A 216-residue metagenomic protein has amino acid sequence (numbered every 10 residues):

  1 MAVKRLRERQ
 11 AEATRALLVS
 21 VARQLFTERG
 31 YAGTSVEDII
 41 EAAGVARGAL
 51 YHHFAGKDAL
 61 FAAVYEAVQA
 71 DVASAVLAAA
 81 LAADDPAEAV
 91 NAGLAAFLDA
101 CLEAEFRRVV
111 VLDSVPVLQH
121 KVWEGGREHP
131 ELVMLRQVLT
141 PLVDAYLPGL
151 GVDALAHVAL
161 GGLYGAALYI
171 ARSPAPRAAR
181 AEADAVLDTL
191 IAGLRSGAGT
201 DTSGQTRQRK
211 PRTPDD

Functional and structural regions predicted by a protein language model:
M1-A13, Y146, R172, A198-D216: N-terminal intrinsically disordered/low-complexity leader segments
M1-R29, G33-V45, A59-A62: Basic, helix-initiating cap at the start of DNA-binding domains
G44-F54: Short hydrophobic/aromatic patch on the recognition helix
A62-V68: Alpha-helical DNA-contacting segments of helix-turn-helix folds
A63, L77-E105: Hydrophobic alpha-helical connector segments
A70-S74, L118-Y146, D153-H157, A181 (+1 more regions): Amphipathic alpha-helical packing segments from all-alpha helical-bundle domains
A96-D99, R136, G149-A171, R180-G193 (+1 more regions): Hydrophobic alpha-helical segments that form the core of small-molecule binding pockets and/or dimer interfaces
L102-K121, L168, R172: Amphipathic alpha-helical segments used for helix-helix packing
